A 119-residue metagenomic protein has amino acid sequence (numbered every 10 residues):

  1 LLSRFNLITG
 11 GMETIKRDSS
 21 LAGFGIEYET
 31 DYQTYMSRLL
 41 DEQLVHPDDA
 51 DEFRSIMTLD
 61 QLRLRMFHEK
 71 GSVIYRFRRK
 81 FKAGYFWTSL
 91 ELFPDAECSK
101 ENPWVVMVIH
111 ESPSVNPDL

Functional and structural regions predicted by a protein language model:
L1-L44, A96: PAS-family sensory domain signal
L2, L62-L64, R76, P94: Generic recognition of flexible, low-complexity loop/linker segments
L2, V45-H46, F53, M57 (+3 more regions): Long, contiguous hydrophobic alpha-helical segments, chiefly transmembrane helices and signal peptides
T30-M57, Q61-H68: PAS/GAF/H-NOX family sensory domains and closely associated sensor/linker modules
K70-S72: Extracellular Ig-like/FN3 beta-sandwich strand-entry sites
Y75-G84: PAS-family sensory domains
F86-V115: Short loop/turn elements at sensory-signaling interfaces that couple input to output
P117-L119: PAS/GAF-family sensory domains
